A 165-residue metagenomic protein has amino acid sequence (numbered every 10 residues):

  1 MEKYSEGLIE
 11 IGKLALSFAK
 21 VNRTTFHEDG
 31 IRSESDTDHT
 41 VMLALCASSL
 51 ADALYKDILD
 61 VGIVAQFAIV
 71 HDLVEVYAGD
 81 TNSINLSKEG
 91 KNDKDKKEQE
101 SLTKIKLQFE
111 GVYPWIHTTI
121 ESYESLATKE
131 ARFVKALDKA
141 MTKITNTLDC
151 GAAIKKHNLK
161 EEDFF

Functional and structural regions predicted by a protein language model:
M1-F165: Alpha-helical, largely C-terminal catalytic domains that coordinate divalent metal ions via clustered Asp/Glu/His
